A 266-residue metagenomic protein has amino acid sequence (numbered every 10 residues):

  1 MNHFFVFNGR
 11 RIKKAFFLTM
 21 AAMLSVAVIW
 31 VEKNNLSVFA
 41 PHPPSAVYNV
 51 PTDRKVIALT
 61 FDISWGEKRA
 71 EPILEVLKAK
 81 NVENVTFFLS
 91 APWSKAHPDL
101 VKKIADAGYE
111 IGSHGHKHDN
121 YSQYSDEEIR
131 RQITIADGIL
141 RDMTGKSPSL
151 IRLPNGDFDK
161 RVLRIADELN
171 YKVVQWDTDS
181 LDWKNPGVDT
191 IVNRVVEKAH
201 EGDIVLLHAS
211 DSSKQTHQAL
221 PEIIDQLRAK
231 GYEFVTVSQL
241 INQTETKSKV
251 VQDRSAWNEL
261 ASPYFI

Functional and structural regions predicted by a protein language model:
M1-I12: N-terminal Lys/Arg-rich, disordered targeting/topogenic segments
K14-W30: Hydrophobic membrane-insertion alpha-helices, especially the h-region of bacterial N-terminal signal peptides
N35-Y124, E128, Q132, D137-I139 (+1 more regions): Active-site beta->alpha N-cap acidic-glycine motif
H42-D53, A79-N81, K95, K214-I266: C-terminal domain-boundary segment and adjacent tail
I63-E67, A91-K95, K117-N120, N155-D159 (+3 more regions): Solvent-exposed loop/turn segments at secondary-structure junctions within structured extracellular/periplasmic domains
V76-N84, F88, E110, D126-D157 (+3 more regions): CE4/NodB-like, metal-dependent polysaccharide N-deacetylase domain that modifies extracellular/periplasmic N-acetylated
I129-I133, V188-V192, Q218-E222: Charged helix-capping and loop-helix junction motifs
L163-K198, Y232-Q243: His/Asp/Glu-enriched short active-site or ligand-binding loop at hydrolase and phosphoryl-transfer sites
